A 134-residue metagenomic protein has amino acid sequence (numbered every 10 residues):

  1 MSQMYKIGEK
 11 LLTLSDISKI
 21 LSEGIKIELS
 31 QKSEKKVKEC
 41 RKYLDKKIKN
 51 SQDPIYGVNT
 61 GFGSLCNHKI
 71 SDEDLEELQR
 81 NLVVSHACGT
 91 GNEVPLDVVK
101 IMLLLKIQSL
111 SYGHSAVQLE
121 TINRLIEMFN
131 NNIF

Functional and structural regions predicted by a protein language model:
M1-F134: Conserved, well-structured ligand/cofactor-binding cores
